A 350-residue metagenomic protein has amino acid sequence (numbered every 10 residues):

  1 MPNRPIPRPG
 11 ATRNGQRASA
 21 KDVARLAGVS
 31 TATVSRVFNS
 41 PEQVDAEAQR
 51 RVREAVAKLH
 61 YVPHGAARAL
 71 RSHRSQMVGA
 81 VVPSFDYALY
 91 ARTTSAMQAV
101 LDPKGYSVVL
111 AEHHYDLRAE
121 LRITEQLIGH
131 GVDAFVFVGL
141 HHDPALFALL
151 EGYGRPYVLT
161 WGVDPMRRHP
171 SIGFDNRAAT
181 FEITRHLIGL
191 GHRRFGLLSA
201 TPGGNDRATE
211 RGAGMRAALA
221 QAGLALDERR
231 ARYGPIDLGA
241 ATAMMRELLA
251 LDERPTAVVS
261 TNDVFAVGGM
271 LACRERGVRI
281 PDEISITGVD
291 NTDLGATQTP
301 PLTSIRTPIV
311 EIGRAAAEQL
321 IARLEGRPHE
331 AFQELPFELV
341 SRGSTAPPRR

Functional and structural regions predicted by a protein language model:
M1-Q76, R349: N-terminal helix-turn-helix DNA-binding module of bacterial transcription factors
P5, M245-R350: Flexible loop/turn connectors
L26, T31-R36, L70-D86, H186 (+1 more regions): Short beta-strand segments enriched in small/hydrophobic residues
R50, L59-Q126, H130-A134, T201 (+3 more regions): Amphipathic helical "hinge" segments at domain boundaries
P83-R92, L110-A119, I172-E182, L198-R246 (+4 more regions): Hinge/beta->alpha junction and helix N-cap segments in small-molecule ligand-binding domains
Y115, V138-E182, L224, V264 (+2 more regions): Flexible loop/hinge segments that line or gate small-molecule binding clefts
G131-G139, G196-S199, A231, D252-N262 (+1 more regions): Periplasmic-binding protein-like
R193-R194, L226-R230, R279-S285: Short acidic capping loops at alpha-helix termini that bridge into adjacent secondary structure
